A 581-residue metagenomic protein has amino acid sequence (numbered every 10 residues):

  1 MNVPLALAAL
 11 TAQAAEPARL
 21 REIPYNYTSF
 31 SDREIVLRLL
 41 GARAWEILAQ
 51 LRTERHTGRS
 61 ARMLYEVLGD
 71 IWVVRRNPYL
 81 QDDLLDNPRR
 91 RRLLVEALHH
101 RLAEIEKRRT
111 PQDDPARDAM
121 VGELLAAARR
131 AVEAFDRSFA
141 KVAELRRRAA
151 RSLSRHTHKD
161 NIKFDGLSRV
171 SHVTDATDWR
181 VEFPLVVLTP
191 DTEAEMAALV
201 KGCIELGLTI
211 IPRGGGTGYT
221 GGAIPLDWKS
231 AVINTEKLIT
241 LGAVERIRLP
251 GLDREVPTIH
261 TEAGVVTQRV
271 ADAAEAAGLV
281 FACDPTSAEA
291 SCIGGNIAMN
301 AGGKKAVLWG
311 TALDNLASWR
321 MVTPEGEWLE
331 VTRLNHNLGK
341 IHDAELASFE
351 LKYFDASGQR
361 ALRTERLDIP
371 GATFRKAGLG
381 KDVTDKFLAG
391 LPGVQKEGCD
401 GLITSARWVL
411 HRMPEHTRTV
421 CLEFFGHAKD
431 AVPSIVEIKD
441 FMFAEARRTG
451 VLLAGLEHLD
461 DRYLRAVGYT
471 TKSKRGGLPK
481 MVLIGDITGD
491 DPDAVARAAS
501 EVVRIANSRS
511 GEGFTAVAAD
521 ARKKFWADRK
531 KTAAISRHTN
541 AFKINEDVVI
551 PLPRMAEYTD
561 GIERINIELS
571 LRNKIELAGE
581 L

Functional and structural regions predicted by a protein language model:
N2-K201, G218-T258, T286, V409-L410 (+5 more regions): N-terminal flexible segment immediately upstream of the FAD-binding catalytic core in FAD-dependent oxidoreductases
H158-G166, F281-T286, T364-I369, T373-K381 (+3 more regions): Flexible, glycine/charged-enriched surface loops at secondary-structure junctions
I162-G166, L188-P190, I210-G214, G221 (+12 more regions): General beta-strand structural signal in soluble alpha/beta enzymes
I204-T209, L238-V244, G251-L252, A276-F281 (+6 more regions): Secondary-structure transition/capping motifs at alpha-helix termini and the adjoining loop/turn into the next element
L241-G251, P257-E437: FAD-binding subdomain of flavoenzyme oxidoreductases
S318, R418-K439, F443, R447 (+4 more regions): Glycine-rich, acidic/polar active-site loops that bind/position phosphate-bearing ligands
P324-F354, F542, I550-L581: Internal, charge-rich low-complexity segments
